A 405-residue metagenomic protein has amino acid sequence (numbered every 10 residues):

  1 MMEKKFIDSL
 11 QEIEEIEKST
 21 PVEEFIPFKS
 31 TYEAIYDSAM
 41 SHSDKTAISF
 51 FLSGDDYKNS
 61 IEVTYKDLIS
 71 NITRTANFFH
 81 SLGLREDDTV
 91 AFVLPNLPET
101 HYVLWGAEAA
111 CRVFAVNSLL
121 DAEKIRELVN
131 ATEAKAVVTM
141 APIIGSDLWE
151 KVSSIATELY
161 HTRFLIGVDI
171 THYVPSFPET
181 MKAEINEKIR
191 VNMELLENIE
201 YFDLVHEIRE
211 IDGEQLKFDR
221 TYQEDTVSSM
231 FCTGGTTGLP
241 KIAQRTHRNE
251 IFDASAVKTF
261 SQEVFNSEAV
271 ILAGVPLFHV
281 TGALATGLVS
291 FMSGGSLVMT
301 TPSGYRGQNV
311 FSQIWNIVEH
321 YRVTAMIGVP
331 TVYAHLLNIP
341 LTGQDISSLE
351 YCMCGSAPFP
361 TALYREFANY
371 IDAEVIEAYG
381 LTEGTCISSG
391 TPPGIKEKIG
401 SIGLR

Functional and structural regions predicted by a protein language model:
E3-I7, F25-F51, S70: A short N-terminal helical cap/helix-turn-helix that marks the beginning of AMP-binding/adenylate-forming
T20-S30, E179-V227: Flexible, low-complexity linker/hinge segments
D44, I48-L97, H101-L104, D121-R126 (+2 more regions): Conserved AMP-binding/adenylate-forming core of the ANL superfamily
F79-L84, I208-D225, M230-V275, G295: Conserved adenylate-forming
A91-V93, T100, L104, E108-I143 (+5 more regions): Short beta-strand->loop structural element characteristic of the AMP-binding/adenylate-forming
E108, I251-A273, F278-T324: Conserved AMP-binding/adenylation subdomain of ANL enzymes
R112-D203: Structural core segment of the AMP-binding/adenylate-forming
G295, V323-G328, L337-E397: Gly/Ser/Thr-rich phosphate-binding loop
